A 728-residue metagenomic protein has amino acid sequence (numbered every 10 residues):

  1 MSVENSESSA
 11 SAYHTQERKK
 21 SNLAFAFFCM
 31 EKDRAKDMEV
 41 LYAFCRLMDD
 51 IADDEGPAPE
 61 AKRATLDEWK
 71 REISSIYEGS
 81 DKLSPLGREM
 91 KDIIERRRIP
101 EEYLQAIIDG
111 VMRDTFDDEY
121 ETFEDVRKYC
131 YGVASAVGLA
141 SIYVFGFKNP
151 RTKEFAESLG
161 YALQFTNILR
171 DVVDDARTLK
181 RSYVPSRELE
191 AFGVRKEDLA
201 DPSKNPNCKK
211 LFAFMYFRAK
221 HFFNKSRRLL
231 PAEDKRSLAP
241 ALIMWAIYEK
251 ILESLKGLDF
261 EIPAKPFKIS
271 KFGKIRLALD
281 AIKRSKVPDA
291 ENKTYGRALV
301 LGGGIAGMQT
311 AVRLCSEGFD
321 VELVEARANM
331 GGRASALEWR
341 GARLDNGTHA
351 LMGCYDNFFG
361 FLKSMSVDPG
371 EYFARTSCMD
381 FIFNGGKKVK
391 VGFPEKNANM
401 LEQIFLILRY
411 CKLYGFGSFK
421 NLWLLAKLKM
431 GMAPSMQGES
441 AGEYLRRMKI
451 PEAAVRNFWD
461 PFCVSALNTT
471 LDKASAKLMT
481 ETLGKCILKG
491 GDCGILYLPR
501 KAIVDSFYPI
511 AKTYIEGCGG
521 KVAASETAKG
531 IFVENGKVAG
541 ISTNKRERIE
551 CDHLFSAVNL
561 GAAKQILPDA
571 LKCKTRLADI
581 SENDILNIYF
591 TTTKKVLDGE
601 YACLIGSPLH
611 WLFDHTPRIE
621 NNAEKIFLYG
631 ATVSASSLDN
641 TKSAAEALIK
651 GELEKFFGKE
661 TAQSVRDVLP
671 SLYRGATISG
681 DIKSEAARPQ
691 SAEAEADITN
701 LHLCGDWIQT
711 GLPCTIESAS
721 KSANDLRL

Functional and structural regions predicted by a protein language model:
S2-Q164, L169, V173-T294: Catalytic cores of Mg2+-dependent Asp-rich isoprenoid enzymes
C45, H349-D356, P434-Q437, M448 (+2 more regions): Short beta-strand to alpha-helix junction loop
T294, E317, S377, E526-A647 (+2 more regions): Mid-domain catalytic core of redox enzymes that form a hydrophobic substrate pocket/lid adjacent to a catalytic redox
Y295-L323: N-terminal Rossmann-like FAD-binding beta1-loop-alpha1 element of flavoenzymes
C315-W339: Glycine-rich FAD pyrophosphate-binding loop
F359, K363, P369-A476, T480: Mobile amphipathic helical/loop "lid" adjacent to a hydrophobic cofactor/ligand pocket
T482-N544, I549, H553: Helical element adjacent to the flavin cofactor pocket in flavoenzyme catalytic cores
D614-L728: Conserved flavin/dinucleotide-binding core of flavoenzymes
